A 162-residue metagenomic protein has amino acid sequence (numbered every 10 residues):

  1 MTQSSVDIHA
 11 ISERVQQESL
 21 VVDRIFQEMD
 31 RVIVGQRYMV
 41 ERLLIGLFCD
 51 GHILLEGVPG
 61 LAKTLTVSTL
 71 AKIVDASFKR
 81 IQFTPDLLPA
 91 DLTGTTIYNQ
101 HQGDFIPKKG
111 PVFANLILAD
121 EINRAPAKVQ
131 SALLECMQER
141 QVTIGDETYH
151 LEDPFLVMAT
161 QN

Functional and structural regions predicted by a protein language model:
M1-R14: Interdomain "pre-motor" coupling segment immediately N-terminal to P-loop NTPase/helicase cores
I8, L47-T84: Walker A/P-loop
R14-L61: Pre-Walker A (pre-P-loop) alpha-helix and adjacent loop at the N terminus of AAA/AAA+ ATPase modules, a conserved
E56, S77-P89, I144-D153: Short beta-strand-centered segment that lines the nucleotide-binding/catalytic pocket of NTP-utilizing
V58, L92, T160: P-loop (Walker A) phosphate-binding loop of NTP-binding proteins
L87-L116: Short glycine-rich substrate-engagement loop in P-loop NTPases that contacts/grips substrate
I106-N115, I144-Q161: AAA+/SF3 P-loop NTPase mechanochemical coupling elements
F113-Q138, Y149-E152: Conserved AAA+/SF3 P-loop NTPase catalytic/coupling segment centered on the Walker-B
